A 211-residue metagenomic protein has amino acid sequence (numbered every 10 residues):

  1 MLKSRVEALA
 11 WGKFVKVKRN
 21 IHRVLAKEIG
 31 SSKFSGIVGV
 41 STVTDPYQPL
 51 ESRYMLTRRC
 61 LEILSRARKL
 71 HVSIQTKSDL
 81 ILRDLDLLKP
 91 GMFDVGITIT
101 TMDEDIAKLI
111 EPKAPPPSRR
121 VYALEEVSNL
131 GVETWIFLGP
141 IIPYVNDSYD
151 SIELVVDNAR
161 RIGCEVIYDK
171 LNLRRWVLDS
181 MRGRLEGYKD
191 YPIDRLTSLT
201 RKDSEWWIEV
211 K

Functional and structural regions predicted by a protein language model:
M1-G96, T100-A107: Conserved Radical SAM active-site core
K13-V17, S52-M55, E111-R119, D147-L154 (+1 more regions): Alpha-helix N-cap and loop-to-helix initiation/capping positions
V24-L25, L56-C60, D84, R119-L124 (+2 more regions): A general structural detector for well-ordered alpha-helical segments in enzyme core domains, enriched
I37-G39, H71-S73, D94-G96, E133-F137 (+2 more regions): Structural preference for beta-strand elements that scaffold enzyme active sites
I63-L70, Y122-T134, I162, E209-K211: A structural motif corresponding to the C-terminal end of an alpha-helix and its immediate exit/capping segment
I81-L82, I142-N146, R174: Acidic-and-aromatic substrate-binding clefts and catalytic sites of carbohydrate-active enzymes
K113, E126-S148: Conserved strand-turn element in the central/C-terminal portion of the radical SAM core barrel that lines
D150-K211: Auxiliary Fe-S-binding modules of radical SAM enzymes
